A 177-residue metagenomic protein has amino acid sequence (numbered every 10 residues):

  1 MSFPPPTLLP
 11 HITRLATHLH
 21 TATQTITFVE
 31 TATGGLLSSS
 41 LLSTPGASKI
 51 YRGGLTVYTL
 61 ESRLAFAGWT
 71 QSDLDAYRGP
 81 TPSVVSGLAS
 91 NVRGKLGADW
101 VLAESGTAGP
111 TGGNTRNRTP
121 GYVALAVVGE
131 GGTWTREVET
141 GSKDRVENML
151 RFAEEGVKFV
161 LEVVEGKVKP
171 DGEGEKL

Functional and structural regions predicted by a protein language model:
S2-L177: Short alpha-helical segments enriched in small residues
